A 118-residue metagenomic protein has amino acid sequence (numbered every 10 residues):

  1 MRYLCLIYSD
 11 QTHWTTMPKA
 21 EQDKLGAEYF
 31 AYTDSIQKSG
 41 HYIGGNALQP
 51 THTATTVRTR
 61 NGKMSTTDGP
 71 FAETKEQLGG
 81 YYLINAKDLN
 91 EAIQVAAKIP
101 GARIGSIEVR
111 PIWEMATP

Functional and structural regions predicted by a protein language model:
M1-P118: Conserved, structured core segments of small domains
